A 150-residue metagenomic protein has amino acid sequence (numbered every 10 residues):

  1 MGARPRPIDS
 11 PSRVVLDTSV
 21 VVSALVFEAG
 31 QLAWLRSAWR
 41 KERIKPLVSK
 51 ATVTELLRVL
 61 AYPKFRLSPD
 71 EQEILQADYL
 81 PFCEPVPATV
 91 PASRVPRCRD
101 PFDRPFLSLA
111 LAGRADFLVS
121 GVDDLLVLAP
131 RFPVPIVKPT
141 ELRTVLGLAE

Functional and structural regions predicted by a protein language model:
M1-V48: Short, well-structured N-terminal submotif of metal-dependent ribonuclease cores
D9-S10, G30, L47, D70 (+2 more regions): Residues at secondary-structure transition points
D17-T18, S49, G121-V122, K138: A secondary-structure boundary/capping signal
V21-V22, T54, L125-V127: Short, active-site-adjacent cap segments at secondary-structure transitions
A38, L109, L128: Hydrophobic/aromatic ligand-binding patch that stacks against planar heteroaromatic rings of cofactors or nucleotides
A38-R94: PIN-domain endoribonuclease scaffold, especially VapC-family toxins
P81-F117: Active-site neighborhoods of divalent-metal-dependent phosphate/nucleic-acid chemistry enzymes
P96, D100, G113, F117 (+1 more regions): Acidic, PIN/NYN-like endoribonuclease modules and their adjacent C-terminal/linker elements
